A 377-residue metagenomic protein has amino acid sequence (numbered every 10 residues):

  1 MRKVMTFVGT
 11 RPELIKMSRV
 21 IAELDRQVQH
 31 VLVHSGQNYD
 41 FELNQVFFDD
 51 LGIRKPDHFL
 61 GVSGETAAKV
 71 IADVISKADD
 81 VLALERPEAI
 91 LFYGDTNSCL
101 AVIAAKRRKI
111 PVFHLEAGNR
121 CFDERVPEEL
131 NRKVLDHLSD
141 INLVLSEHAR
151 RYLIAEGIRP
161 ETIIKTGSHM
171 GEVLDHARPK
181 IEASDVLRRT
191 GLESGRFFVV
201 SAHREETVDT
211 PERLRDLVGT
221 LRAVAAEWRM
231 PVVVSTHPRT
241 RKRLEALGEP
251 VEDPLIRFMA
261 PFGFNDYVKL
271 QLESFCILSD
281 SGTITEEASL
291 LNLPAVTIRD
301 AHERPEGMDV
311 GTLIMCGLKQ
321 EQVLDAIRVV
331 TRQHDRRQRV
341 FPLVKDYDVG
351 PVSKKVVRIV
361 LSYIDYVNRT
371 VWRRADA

Functional and structural regions predicted by a protein language model:
M1-M230, S235, T240-A377: Nucleotide-activated sugar donor-binding and catalytic core shared by glycosyltransferases and related lipid-linked
